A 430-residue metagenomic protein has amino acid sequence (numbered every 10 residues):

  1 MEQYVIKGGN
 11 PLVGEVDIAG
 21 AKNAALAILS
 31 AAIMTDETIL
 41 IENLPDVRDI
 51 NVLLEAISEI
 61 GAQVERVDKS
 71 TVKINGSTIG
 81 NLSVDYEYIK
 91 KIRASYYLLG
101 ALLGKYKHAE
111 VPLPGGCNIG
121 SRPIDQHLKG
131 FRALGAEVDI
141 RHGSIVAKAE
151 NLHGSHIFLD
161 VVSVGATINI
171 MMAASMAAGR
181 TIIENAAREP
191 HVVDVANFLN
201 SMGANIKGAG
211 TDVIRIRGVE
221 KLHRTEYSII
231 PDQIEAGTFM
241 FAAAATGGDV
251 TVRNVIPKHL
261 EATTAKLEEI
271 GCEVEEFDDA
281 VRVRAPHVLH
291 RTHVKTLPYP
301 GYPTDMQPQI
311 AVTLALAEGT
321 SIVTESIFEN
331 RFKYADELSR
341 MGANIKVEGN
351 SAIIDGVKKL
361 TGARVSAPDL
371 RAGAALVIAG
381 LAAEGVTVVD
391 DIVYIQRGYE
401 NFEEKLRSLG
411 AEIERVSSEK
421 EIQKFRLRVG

Functional and structural regions predicted by a protein language model:
M1-G430: Short, structured segments at the rim of ligand-binding sites
